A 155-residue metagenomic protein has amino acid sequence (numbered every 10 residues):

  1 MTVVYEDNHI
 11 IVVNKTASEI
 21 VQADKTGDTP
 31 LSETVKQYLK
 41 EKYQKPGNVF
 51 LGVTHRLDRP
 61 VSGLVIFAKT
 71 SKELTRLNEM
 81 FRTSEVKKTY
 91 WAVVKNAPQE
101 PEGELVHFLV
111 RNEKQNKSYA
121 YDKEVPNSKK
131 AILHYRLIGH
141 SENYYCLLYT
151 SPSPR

Functional and structural regions predicted by a protein language model:
M1-S151: RNA pseudouridine synthases
S153-R155: Positively charged, low-complexity/disordered segments
